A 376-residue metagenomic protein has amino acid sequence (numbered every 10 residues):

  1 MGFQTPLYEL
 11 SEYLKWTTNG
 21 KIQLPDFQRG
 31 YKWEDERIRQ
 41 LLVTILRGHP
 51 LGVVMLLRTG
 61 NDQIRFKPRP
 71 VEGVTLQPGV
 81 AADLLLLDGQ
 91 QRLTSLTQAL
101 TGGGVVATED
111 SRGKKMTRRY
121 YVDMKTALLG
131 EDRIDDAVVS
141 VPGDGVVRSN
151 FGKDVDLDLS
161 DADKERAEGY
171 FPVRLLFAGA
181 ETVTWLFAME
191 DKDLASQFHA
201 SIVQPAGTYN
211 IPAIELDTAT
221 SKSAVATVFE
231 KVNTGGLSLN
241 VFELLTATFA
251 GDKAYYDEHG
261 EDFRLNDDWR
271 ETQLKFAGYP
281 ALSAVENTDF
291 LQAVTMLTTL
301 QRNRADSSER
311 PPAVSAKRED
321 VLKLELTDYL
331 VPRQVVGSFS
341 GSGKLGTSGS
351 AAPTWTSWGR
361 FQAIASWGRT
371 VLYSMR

Functional and structural regions predicted by a protein language model:
G2-D35, L42-D306: Basic- and aromatic-enriched surface patches that contact anionic nucleotides/nucleic acids
Q40, T227, L372-M375: Amphipathic alpha-helical interaction segments
Q292-R376: A cross-family structural signal marking well-folded subdomains
